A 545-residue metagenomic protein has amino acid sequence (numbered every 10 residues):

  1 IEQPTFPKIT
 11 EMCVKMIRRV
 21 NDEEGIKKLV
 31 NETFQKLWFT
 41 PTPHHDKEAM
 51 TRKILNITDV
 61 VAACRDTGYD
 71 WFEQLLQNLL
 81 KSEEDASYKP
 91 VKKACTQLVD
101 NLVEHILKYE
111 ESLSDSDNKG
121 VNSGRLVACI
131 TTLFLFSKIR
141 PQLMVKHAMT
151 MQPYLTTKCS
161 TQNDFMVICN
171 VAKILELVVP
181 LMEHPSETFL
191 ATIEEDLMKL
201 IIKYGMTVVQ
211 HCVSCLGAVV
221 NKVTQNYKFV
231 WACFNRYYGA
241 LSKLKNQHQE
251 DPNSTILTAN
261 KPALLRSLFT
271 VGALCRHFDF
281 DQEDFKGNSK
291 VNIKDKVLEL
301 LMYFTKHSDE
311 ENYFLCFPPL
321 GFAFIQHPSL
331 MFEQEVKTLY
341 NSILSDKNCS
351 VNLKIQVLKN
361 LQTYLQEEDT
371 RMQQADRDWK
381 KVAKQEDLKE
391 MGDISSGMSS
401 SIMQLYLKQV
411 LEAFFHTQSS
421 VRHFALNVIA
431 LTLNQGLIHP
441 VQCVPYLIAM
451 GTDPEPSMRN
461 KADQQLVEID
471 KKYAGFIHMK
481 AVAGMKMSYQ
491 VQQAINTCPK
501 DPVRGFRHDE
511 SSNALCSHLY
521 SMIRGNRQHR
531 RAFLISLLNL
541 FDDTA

Functional and structural regions predicted by a protein language model:
I1-V91, G205-C215, V219-D279, F317 (+2 more regions): Long alpha-helical HEAT/HEAT-like repeat alpha-solenoid scaffolds in very large eukaryotic proteins, especially those
A63-C64, G68-F332, S342-S345: Alpha-solenoid helical-repeat scaffolds
N118-K119, G287-N288, S395-G397, T432-N434: Short secondary-structure boundary micro-motifs
